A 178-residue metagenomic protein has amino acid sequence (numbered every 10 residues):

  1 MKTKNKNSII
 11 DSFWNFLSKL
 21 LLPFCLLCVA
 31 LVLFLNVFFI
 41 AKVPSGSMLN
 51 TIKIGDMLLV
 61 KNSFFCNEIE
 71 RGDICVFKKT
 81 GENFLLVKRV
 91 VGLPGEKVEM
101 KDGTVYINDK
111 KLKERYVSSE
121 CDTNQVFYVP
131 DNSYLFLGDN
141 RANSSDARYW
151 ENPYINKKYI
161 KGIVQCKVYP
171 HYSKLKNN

Functional and structural regions predicted by a protein language model:
M1-L85, I155-N178: Protein maturation boundaries and topogenic segments
K53, E70-R71, L93, V129-P130 (+1 more regions): Residue-level recognition of short, solvent-exposed, well-ordered loop/turn junctions that link secondary-structure
S63, T80, G103, D139-N140: Short, surface-exposed secondary-structure boundary micro-motifs
L85-R89, L93-V105: Mid-length scaffold segments of soluble, non-membrane domains
I107-D109: Short strand-turn-strand beta-turns centered on an Asx-Gly dipeptide
V117-S133: Acidic loop->beta-strand submotif enriched in PP2C/PPM serine/threonine phosphatases
